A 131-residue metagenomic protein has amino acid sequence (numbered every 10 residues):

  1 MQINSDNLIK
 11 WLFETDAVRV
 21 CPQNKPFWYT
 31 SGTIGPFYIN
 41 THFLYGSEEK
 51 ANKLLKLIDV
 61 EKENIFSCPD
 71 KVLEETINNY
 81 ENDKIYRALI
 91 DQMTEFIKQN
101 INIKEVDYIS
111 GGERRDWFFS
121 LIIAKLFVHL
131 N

Functional and structural regions predicted by a protein language model:
M1-N131: PRPP-associated nucleotide enzymes
